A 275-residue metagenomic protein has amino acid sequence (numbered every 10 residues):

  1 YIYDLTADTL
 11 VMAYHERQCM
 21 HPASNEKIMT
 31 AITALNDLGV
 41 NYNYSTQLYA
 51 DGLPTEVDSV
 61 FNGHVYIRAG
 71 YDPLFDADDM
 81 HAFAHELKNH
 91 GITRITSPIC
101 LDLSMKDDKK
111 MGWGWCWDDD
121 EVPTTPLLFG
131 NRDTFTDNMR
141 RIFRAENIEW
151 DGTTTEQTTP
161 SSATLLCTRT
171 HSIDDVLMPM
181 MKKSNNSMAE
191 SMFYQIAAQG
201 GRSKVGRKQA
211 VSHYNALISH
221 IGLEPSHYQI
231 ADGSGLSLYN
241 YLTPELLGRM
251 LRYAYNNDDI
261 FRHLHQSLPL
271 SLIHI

Functional and structural regions predicted by a protein language model:
Y1-D137, A145-M178, K183-N186, A198-G200: Active-site-adjacent loops and short helices of periplasmic peptidoglycan-processing enzymes
F129-S267: A small/polar active-site loop signature that marks catalytic segments
L270: Peptidyl-prolyl cis-trans isomerase
I273-I275: Conserved small/polar residues in nucleotide/adenosyl-binding loops
